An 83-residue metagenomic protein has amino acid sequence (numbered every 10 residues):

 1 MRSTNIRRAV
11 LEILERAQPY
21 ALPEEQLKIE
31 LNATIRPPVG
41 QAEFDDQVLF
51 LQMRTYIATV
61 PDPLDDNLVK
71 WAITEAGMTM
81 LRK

Functional and structural regions predicted by a protein language model:
M1-A21, P38: Short alpha-helical segments that sit at the start of domains
N5, A9, Q26, E43-D46 (+1 more regions): Amphipathic alpha-helical interaction segments
A9, L31, R82-K83: Long, compositionally biased intrinsically disordered regions
Y20-N32: Short acidic, hydrophobic short linear motifs in intrinsically disordered regions
P37-M53: Short amphipathic alpha-helical interaction segments
Q52-D62: A short, conserved structural fragment
L64-I73: Minor-groove-contacting beta-hairpin "wing" of winged helix-turn-helix DNA-binding domains
I73-K83: Short, amphipathic alpha-helical interaction segments positioned at domain boundaries
